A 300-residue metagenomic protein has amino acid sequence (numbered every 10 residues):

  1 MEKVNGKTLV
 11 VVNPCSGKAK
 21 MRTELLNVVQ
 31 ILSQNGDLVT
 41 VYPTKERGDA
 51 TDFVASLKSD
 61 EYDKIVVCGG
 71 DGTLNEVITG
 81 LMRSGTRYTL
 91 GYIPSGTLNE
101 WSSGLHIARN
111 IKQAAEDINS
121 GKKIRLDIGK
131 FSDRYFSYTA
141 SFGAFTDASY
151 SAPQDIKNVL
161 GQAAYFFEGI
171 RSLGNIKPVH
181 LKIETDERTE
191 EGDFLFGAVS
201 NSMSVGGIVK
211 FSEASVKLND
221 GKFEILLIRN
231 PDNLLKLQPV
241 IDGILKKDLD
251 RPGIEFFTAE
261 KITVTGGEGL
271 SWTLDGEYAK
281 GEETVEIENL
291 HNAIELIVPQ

Functional and structural regions predicted by a protein language model:
M1-C68: ATP/NTP phosphate-donor binding region
M21, T185, E191, K217 (+1 more regions): ATP/nucleoside-binding phosphotransfer catalytic cores, i.e., glycine-rich phosphate-binding loops
N35, T44, R83-V199: Catalytic core of DAGKc-family lipid kinases
G72-Y88: Short Gly/Thr/Asp-enriched flexible loops that form oxyanion-binding sites at enzyme active sites
R134-D147, E191-N201, V205-G206, E224-L227 (+3 more regions): Short hydrophobic-aromatic micro-motifs
I156-A164, S204, A214-L235: Gly/Ser/Thr-rich active-site loops/lids in small-molecule metabolic enzymes that frequently grip phosphoryl groups
K177-V179, D193-L195, N219-E224, T258-E260: A generic structural signal for short beta-strands and their flanking turns/coil linkers
